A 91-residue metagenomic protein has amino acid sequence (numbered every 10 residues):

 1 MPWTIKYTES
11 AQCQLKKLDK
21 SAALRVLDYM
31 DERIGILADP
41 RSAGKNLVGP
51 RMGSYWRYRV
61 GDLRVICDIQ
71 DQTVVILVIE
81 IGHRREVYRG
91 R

Functional and structural regions predicted by a protein language model:
M1-T4, E9, C13-K17, L24 (+3 more regions): Enriched for short, Lys/Arg-rich terminal
A11, A22-A23, A38, A43: A sequence-composition feature that detects small, non-aromatic residues
K17-K20, G35: Residues in soluble alpha-helical coiled-coils and helical-bundle/repeat scaffolds
K20-A23, M52: Intrinsic disorder/low-complexity segments in short proteins, especially the signal peptide and propeptide regions
E32-R57: A short, surface-exposed loop/turn module that caps and links secondary-structure elements
